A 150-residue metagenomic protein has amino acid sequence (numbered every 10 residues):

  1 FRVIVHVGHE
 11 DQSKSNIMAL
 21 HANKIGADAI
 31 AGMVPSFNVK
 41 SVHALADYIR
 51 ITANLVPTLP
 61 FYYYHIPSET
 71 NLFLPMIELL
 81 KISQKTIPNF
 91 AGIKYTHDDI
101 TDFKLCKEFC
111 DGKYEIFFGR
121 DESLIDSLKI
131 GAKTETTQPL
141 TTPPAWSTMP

Functional and structural regions predicted by a protein language model:
F1-N71: Active-site beta->alpha loop and helix N-cap motifs at the rims of alpha/beta catalytic domains
I51-L59, I66-P150: Catalytic alpha/beta core domains of metabolic enzymes, predominantly
